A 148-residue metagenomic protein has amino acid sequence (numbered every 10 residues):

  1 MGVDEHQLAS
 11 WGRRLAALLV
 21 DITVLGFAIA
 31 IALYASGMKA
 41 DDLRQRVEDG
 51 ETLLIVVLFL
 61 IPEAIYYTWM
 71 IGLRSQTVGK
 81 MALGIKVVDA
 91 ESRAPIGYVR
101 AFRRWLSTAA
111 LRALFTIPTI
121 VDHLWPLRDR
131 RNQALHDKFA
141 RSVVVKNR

Functional and structural regions predicted by a protein language model:
M1-R148: Membrane-interfacial and juxtamembrane segments of integral membrane proteins
